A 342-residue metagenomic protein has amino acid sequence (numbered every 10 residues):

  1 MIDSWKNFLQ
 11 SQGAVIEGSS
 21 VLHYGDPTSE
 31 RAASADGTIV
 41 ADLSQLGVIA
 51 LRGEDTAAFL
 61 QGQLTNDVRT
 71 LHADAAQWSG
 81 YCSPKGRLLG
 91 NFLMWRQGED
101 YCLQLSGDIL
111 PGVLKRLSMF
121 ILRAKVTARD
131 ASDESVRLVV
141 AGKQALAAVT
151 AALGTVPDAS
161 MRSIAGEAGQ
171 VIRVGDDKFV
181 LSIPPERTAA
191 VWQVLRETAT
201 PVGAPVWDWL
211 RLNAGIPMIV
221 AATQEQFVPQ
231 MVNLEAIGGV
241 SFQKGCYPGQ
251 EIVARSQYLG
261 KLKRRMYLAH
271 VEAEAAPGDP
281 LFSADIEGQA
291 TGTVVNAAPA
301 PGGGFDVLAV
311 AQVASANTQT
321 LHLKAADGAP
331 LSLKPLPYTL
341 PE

Functional and structural regions predicted by a protein language model:
M1-W78, C82-S83, R87-L89: Acidic, proline/glycine-enriched N-terminal capping motif
I2, V232-V240, A254-E342: Glycine-rich, small/acidic residue-mixed loop/short-helix segments
P27-D36, G80-N91, I121-A124, R162-Q170 (+2 more regions): Short amphipathic beta-strand starts and helix->beta connectors
I39-V40, V48, L71, L93-A214: Acidic, low-complexity central loop/insert segments
Q45-G47, Q77, A124, D208 (+5 more regions): A generic structural signal for short beta-strands and their flanking turns/coil linkers
D55-L60, P111-V113, A145-V149, E186-V194 (+2 more regions): Short, conserved charged micro-motifs
L181-H270: Anionic-ligand-binding alpha/beta catalytic cores of soluble enzymes and soluble regulatory domains that recognize
